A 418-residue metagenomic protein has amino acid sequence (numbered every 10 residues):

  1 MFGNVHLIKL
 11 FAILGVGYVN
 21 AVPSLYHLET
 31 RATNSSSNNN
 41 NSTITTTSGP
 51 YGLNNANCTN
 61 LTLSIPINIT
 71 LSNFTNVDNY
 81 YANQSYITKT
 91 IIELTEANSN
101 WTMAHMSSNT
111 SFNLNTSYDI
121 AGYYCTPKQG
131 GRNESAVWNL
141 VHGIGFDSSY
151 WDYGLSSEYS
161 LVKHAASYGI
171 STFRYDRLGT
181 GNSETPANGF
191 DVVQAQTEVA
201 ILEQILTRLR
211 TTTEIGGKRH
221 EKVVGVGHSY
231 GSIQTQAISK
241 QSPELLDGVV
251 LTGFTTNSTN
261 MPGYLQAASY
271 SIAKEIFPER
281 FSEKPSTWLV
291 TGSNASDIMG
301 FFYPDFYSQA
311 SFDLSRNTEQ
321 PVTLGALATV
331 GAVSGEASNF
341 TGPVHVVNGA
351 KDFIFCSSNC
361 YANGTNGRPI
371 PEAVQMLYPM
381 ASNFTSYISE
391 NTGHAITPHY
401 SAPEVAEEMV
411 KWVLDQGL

Functional and structural regions predicted by a protein language model:
M1-H27: Fungal secretory targeting signals
N38-N133: N-terminal cap/lid segment of alpha/beta-hydrolase-fold proteins
K128-F173: Short, surface-exposed "cap/lid" segments of acyl-processing enzymes
D191-G217: Alpha/beta-hydrolase active-site loop
E214-S229: Alpha/beta-hydrolase fold nucleophile elbow
H228, T235-P321: Alpha/beta-hydrolase-fold enzymes
F340, V346-N348: Short beta-strand/loop motif that positions the catalytic acidic residue of the alpha/beta-hydrolase fold
A381-L418: Catalytic active-site module of serine/aspartate enzymes centered on a nucleophile-bearing elbow/loop
